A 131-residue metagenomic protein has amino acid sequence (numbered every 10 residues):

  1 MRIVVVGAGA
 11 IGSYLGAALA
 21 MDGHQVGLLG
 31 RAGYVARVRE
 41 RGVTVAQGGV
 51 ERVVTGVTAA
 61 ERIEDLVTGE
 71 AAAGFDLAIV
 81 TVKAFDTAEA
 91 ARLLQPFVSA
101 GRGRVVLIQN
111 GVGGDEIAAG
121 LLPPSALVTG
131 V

Functional and structural regions predicted by a protein language model:
M1-Q47: NAD(P)+-binding Rossmann beta1-loop-alpha1 motif at the extreme N-terminus of oxidoreductases
G27-F75: Conserved N-terminal Rossmann-fold NAD(P) cofactor-binding segment
T55-V131: Rossmann-like NAD(P)(H) cofactor-binding subdomain of soluble oxidoreductases
